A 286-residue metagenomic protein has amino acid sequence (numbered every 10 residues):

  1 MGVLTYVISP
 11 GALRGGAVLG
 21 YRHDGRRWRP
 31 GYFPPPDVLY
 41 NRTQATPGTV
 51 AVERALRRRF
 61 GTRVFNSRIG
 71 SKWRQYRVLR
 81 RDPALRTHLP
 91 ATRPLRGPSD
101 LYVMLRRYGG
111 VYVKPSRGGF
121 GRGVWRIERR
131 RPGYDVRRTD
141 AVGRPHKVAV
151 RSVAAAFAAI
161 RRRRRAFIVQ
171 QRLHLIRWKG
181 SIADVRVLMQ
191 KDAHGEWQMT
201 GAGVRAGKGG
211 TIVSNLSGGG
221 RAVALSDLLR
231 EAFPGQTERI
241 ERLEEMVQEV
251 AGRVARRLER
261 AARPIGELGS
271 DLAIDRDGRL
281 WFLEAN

Functional and structural regions predicted by a protein language model:
M1-D100: Conserved N-proximal alpha/beta basic substrate-recognition cap immediately N-terminal to, or forming the N-lobe
V18-G20, R27, R186-L188, D271-A273: Short acidic loop-to-beta-strand element that houses the catalytic metal-binding Asp/Glu of nuclease active sites
A84-H88, R164, A261-P264: Short secondary-structure junctions
P98, R172-I176, D271: Short, solvent-exposed loop/turn elements at beta->coil junctions and helix N-caps that rim active or binding pockets
V103-G110, S116-R221: Phosphate-binding site of ATP-dependent enzymes
G210-E238: Flexible internal linker/loop segments at domain or repeat junctions
A232-L268: Extended, compositionally biased non-globular segments
A261-N286: Conserved metal-phosphate-binding beta-hairpin within the catalytic cores of diverse ATP-dependent phosphoryl-transfer
